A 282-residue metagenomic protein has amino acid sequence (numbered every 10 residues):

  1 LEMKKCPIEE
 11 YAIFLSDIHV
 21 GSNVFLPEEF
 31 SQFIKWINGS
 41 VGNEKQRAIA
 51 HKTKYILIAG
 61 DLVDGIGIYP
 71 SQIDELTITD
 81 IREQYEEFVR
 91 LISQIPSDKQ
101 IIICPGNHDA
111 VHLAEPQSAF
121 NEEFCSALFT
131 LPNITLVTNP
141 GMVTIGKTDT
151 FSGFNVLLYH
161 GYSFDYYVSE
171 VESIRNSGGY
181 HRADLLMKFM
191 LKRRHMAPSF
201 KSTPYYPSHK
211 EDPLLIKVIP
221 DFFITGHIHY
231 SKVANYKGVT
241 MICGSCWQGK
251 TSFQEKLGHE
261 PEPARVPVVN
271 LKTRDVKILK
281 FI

Functional and structural regions predicted by a protein language model:
L1-I282: Extended recognition/assembly regions associated with phosphoester-bond processing machinery
